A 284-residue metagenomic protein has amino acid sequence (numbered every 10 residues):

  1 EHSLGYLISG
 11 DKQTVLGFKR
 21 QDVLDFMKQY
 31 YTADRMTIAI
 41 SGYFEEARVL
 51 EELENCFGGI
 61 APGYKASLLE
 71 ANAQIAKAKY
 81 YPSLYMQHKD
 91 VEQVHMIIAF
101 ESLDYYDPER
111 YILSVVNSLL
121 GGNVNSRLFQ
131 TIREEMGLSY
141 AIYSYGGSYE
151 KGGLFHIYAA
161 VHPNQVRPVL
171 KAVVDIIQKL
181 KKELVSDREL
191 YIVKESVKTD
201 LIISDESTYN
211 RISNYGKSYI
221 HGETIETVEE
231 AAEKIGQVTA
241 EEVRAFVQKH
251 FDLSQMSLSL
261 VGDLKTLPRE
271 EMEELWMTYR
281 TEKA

Functional and structural regions predicted by a protein language model:
E1-L68, M86, L103-D104, I112 (+1 more regions): Charge-rich, well-structured scaffold segments of protease-associated domains
K65-N125, K234, E282-A284: His/Glu-based metal-binding/catalytic segments typifying zinc-dependent metallopeptidases
L119-L138, Y149: M16/MPP (pitrilysin/insulinase) zinc-metallopeptidase core fold and M16-derived inactive scaffolds
